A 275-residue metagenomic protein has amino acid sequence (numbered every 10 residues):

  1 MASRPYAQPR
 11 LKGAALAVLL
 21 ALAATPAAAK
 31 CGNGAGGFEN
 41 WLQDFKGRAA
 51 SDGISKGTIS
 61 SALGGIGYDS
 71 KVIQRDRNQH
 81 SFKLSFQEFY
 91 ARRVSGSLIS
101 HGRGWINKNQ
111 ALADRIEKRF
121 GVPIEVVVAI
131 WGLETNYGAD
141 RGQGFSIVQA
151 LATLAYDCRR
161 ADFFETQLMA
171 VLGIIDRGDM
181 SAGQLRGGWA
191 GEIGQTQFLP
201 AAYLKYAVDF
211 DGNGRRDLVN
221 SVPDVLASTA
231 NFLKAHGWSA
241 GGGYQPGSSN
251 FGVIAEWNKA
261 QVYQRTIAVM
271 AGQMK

Functional and structural regions predicted by a protein language model:
A2-A15: Bacterial N-terminal signal peptides that target proteins for export
L16-L22, Q149: Hydrophobic alpha-helical targeting segments used for export or membrane insertion
A24-P26: N-terminal signal peptide c-region/cleavage motif recognized by signal peptidases
A29-G36: Cleaved targeting-peptide boundary
G36-K56, S60: Mature N-terminal segment immediately following signal peptide/propeptide cleavage in secreted/periplasmic
I54-K275: Catalytic glycan-binding domains that act on GlcNAc-containing polysaccharides
